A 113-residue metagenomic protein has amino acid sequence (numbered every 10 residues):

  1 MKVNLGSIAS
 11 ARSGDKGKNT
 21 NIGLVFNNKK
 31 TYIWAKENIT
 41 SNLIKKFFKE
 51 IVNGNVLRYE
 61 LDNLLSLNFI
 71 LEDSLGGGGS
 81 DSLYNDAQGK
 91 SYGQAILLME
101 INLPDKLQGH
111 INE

Functional and structural regions predicted by a protein language model:
M1-E113: Long, contiguous binding/interaction regions
